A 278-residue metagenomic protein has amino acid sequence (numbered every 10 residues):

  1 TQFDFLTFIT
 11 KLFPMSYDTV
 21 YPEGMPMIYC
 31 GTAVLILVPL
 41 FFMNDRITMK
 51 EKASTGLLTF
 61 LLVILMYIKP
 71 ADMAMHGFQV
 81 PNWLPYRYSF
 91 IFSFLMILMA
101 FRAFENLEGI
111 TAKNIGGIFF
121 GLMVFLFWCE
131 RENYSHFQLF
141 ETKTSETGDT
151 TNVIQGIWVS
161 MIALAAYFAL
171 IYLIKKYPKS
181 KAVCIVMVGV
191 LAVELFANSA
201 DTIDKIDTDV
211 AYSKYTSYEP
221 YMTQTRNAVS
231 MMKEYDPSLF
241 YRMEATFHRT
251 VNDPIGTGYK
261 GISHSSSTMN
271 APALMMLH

Functional and structural regions predicted by a protein language model:
T1-M49, S54, L61, I68-H76 (+3 more regions): Periplasmic/ER-lumenal interhelical loops and adjacent helix-loop junctions in multi-pass membrane proteins
M25-F41, S93-A100, M161-L170: Hydrophobic alpha-helical transmembrane segments
L37-M49, M66-K69, A100-G109, A169-P178: Structural signal for the C-terminal ends of transmembrane alpha-helices and the immediately following loop
I47-L61, I110-G121, S180-M187: Membrane-interfacial loop-to-transmembrane alpha-helix junctions, especially the N-terminal start
F60-N114, W128-A163, K205-P220: Membrane-helix boundary/interfacial segments in multi-pass membrane proteins
T147, T151-I154, K175-V186: C-terminal non-catalytic alpha-helical accessory regions
S180-H278: Soluble catalytic regions of membrane-associated enzymes that act on cell-envelope and secretory-pathway components
